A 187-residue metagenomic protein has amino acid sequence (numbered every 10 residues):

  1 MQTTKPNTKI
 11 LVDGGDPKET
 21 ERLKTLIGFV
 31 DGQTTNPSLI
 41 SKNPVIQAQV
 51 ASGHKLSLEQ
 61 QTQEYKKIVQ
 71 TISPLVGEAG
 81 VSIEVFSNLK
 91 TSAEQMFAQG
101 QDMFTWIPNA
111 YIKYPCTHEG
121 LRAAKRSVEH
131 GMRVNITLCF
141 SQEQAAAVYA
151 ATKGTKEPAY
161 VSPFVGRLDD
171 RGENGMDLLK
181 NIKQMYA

Functional and structural regions predicted by a protein language model:
Q2-K5, F104-T105, K153-G154, A187: Solvent-exposed alpha-helices and their adjacent loops that cap or buttress functional pockets in soluble metabolic
K5-R22, L26-V30, T35-E129: Active-site beta->alpha loop and helix N-cap motifs at the rims of alpha/beta catalytic domains
H118, N135-A187: Catalytic alpha/beta core domains of metabolic enzymes, predominantly
M132: Conserved catalytic network of the ASCE P-loop NTPase/AAA+ motor domain
